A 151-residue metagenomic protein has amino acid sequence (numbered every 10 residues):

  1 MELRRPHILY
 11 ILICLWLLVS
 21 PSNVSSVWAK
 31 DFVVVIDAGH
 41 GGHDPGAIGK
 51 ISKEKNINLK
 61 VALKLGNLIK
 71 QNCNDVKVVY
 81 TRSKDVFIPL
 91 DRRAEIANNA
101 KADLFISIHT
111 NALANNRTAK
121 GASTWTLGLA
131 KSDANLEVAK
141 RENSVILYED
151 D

Functional and structural regions predicted by a protein language model:
M1-R5: N-terminal secretory signal peptides that target proteins for export/translocation
I8-L9, A97: General helical structural elements
Y10-N23: Bacterial N-terminal signal peptides
W28-D151: Catalytic-core regions of hydrolytic enzymes
